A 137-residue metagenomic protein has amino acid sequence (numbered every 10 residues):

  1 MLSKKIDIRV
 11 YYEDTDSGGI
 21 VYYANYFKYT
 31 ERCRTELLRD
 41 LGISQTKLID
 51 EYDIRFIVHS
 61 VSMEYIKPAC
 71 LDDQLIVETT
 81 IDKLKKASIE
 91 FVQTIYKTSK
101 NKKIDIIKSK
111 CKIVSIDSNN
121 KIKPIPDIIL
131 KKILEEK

Functional and structural regions predicted by a protein language model:
L2-V58, V114-K137: Hot-dog-fold acyl-thioester-processing enzymes
I6, C70-L71, D82-K137: HotDog/MaoC-like acyl-thioester-processing domains
T15, T79, C111: Ser/Thr-centric signal marking residues that sit in or immediately flank functional binding/regulatory motifs
D16, Y23, F27-R34, E64 (+3 more regions): Residue-level signal for functionally critical sites in structured catalytic/ligand-binding pockets
R39-E90, I104-K108: Hydrophobic beta-strand-centered segment that forms part of the acyl-chain substrate-binding groove
